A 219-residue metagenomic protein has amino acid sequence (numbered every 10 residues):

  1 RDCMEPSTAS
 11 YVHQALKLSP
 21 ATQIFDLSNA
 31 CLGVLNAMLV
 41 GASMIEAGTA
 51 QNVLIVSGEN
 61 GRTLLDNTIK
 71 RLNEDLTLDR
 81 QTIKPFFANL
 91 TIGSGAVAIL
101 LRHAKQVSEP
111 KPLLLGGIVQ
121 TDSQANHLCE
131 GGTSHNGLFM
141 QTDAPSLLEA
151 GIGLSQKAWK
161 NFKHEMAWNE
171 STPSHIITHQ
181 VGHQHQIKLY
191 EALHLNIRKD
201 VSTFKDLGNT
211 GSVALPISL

Functional and structural regions predicted by a protein language model:
R1-D2, P6, S19, L27-E46 (+2 more regions): Claisen-condensing/thiolase-fold acyl-transfer catalytic domains that form or cleave C-C bonds in fatty acid
C3-L18, L64-L78, L128-T133, H185-I197: Acidic-glycine-rich active-site phosphate/pyrophosphate-binding loop
S19-Q23, A47-V53, F86-F87, G95-A96 (+2 more regions): Short coil/turn connectors at secondary-structure junctions
Q23-D26, A50-G58, L113-Q120, S171-I177 (+1 more regions): Beta-strand segments within the central parallel beta-sheet cores of soluble alpha/beta enzyme folds
Q23-L27, K84-F87, T142-S146, V201-G208: A short glycine/serine-rich beta->alpha loop
G33-M38, E59, A98-L100: Alpha-helical metal-binding/catalytic segments enriched in His/Glu/Asp
T49-I69, D122-L128, H183: Acyl-CoA/ACP chain-elongation machinery
D75-E149, K157-K160: Condensing-enzyme catalytic core mediating Claisen C-C bond formation in acyl metabolism
